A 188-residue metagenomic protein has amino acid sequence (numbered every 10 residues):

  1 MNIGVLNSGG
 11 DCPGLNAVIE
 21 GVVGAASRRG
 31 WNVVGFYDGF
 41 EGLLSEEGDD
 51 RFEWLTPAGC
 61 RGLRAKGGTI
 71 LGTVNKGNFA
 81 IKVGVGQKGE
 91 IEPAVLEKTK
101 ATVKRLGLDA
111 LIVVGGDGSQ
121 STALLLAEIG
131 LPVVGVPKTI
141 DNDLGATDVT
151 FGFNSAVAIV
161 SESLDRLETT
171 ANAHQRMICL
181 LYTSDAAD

Functional and structural regions predicted by a protein language model:
M1-S8, V18-G107, V114, G118: A cross-family phosphate/adenosyl-ligand binding-site feature
G10-P13, E90, D117, T147-S155: Alpha-helix capping and helix-loop boundary segments enriched in small/acidic/polar residues
Y37, A127-T150, V157-I159: Short, acidic/small-residue loops that bind anionic groups at enzyme active sites
V95-L96, S155-T170: Active-site glycine-rich loop that binds ribose-phosphate moieties when present
A110-G118, A127, T169: Glycine-rich, mobile lid/loop segments that gate access to catalytic sites or pores
R176-I178: Long, structured protein-protein interaction/assembly regions in large complexes
Y182-D188: Conserved small/polar residues in nucleotide/adenosyl-binding loops
